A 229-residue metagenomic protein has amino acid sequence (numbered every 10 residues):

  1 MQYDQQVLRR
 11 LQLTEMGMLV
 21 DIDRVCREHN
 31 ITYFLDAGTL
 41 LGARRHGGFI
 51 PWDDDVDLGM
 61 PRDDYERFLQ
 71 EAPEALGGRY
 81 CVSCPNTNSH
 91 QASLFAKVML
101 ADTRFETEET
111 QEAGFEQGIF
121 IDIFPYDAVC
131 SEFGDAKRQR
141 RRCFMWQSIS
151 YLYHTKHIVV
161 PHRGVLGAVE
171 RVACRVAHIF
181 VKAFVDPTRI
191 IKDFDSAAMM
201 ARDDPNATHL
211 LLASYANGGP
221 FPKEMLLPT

Functional and structural regions predicted by a protein language model:
M1-T32, L41-W52, M60-T229: The feature captures the alpha-helical scaffold/lid subdomain characteristic of nucleotidyltransferase
